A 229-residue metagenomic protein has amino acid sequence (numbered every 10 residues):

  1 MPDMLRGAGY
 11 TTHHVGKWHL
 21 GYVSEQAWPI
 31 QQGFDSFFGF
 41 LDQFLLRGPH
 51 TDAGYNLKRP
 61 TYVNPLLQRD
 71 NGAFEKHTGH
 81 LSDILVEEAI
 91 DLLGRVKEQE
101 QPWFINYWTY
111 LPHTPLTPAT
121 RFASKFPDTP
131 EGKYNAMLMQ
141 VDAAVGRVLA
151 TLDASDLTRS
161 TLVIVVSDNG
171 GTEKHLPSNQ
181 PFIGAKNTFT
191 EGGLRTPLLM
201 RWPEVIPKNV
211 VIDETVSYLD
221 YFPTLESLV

Functional and structural regions predicted by a protein language model:
M1-V229: Formylglycine-dependent sulfatase
